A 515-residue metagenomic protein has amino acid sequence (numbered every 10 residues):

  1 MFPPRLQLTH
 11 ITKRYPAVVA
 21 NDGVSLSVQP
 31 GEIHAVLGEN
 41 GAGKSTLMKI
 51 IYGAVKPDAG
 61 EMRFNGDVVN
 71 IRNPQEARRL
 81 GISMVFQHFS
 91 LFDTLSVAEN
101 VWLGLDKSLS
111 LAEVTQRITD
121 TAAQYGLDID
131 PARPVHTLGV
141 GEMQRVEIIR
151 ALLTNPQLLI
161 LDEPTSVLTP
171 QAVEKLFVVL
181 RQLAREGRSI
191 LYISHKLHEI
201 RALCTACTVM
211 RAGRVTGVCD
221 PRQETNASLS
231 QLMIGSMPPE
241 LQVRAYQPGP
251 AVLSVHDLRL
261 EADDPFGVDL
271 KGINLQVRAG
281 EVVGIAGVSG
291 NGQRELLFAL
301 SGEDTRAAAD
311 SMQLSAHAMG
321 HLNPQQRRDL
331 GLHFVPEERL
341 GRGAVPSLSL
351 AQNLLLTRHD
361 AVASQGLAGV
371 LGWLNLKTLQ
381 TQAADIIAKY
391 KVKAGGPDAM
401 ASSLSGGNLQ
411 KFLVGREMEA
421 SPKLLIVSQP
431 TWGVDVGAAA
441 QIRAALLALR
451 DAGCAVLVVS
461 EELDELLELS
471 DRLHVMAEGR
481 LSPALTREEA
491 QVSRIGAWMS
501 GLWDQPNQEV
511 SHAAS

Functional and structural regions predicted by a protein language model:
F2-S515: Glycine-rich phosphate-binding loops of nucleotide-dependent enzymes
